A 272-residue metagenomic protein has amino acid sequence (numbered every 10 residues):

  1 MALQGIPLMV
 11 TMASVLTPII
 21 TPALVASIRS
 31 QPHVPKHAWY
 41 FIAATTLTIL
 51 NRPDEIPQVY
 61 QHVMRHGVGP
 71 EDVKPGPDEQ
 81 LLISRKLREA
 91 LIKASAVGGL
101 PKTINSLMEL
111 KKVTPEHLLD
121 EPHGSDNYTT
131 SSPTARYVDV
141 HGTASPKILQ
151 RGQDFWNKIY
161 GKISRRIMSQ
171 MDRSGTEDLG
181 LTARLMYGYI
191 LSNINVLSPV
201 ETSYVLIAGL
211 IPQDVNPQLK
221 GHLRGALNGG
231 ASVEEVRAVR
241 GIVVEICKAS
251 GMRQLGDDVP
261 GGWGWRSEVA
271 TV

Functional and structural regions predicted by a protein language model:
A2-P199, V233, G251-V272: Acidic, glycine/proline-rich low-complexity segments that act as flexible tails and inter-domain linkers
S198-I211, V215-V272: Alpha-helical oligomerization segments
